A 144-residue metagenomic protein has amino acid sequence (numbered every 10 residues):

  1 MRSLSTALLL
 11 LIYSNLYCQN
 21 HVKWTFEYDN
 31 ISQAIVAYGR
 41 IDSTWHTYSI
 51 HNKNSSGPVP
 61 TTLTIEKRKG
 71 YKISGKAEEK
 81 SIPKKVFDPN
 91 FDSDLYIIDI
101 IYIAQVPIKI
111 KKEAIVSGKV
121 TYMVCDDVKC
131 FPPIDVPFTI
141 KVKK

Functional and structural regions predicted by a protein language model:
M1-H21: Bacterial Sec-dependent N-terminal signal peptides
Q19-K144: Extracellular/lumen-exposed scaffold segments
